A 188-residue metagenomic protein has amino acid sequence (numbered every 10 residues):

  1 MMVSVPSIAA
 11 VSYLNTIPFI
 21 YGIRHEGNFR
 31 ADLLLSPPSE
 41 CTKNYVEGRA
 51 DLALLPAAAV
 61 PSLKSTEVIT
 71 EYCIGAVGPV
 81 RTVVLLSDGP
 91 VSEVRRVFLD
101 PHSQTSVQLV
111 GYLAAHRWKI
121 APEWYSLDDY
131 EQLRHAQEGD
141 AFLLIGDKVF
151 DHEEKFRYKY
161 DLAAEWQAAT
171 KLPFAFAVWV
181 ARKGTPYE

Functional and structural regions predicted by a protein language model:
M1-A76, S92-E93, E138, E165 (+2 more regions): N-terminal hydrophobic or amphipathic helices and topogenic motifs
V11-Y13, D100-H102, I145-D147, R182-K183: Structural motif
N15, S106, V110, A175: Catalytic-loop motifs flanking and including active-site residues across diverse enzymes
G22, T82-V91, R96, F174-E188: A bilobed periplasmic-binding-protein/Venus flytrap-type ligand-binding module shared by bacterial periplasmic
G22-H25, V68, Y112-L113, F156-K159: Short, glycine/charged-enriched secondary-structure capping and boundary segments
A53, V97, F142: Receiver (REC) domain switch-region micro-motif
Y72-E131, Y160-Q167: A conserved helix-loop-strand patch within extracytoplasmic ligand-binding domains of the periplasmic binding
S126-E188: Pocket-lining segment of extracytoplasmic ligand-binding domains
